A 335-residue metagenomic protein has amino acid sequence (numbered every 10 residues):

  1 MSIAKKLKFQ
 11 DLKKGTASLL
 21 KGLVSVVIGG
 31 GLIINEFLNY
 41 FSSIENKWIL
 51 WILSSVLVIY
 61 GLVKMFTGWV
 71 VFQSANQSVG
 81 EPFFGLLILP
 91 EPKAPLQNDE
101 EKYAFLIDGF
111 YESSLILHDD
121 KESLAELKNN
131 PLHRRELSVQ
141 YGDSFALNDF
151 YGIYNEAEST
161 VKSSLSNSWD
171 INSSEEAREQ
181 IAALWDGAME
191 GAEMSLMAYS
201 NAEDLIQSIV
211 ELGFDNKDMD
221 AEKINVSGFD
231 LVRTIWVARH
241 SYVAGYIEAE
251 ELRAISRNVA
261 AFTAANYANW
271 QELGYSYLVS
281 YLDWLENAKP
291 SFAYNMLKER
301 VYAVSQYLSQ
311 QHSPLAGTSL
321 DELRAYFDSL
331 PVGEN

Functional and structural regions predicted by a protein language model:
I3-K13, A17-K21, N35-Y40, L50-W236 (+2 more regions): Polar/charged low-complexity regulatory segments
K21-G29: Alpha-helical transmembrane segments
S43: Membrane-interface catalytic loops of GT-C/OST-like multi-pass glycosylation enzymes that act
N46-K47: Non-cytosolic membrane-interface motifs at loop->transmembrane helix junctions
